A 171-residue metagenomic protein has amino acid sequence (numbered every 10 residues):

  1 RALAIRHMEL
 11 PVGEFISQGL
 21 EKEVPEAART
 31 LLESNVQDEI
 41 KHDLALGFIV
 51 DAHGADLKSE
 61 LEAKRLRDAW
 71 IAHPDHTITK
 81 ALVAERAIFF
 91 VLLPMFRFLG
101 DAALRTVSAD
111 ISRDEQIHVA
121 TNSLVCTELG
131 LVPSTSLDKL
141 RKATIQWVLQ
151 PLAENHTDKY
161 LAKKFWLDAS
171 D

Functional and structural regions predicted by a protein language model:
R1-D171: Non-heme di-metal
